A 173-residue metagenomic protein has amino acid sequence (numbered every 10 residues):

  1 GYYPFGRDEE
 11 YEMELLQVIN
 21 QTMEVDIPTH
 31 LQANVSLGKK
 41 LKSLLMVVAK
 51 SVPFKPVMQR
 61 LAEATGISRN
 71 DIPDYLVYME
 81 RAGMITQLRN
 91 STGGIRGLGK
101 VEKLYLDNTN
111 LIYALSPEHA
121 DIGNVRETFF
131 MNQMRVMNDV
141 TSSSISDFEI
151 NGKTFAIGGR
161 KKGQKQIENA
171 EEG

Functional and structural regions predicted by a protein language model:
G1, L31, A156-G158, K165: Proteins with a high burden of low-complexity, intrinsically disordered sequence enriched in S/T/G/P/A and R, requiring
Y3-S146: Accessory nucleic acid-recognition modules appended to NTPase machines
G66, R135-D139, I150-K153, I167-G173: Short glycine/proline-enriched coil/turn segments at helix->beta-strand junctions
F130, M134, F148-G163: Conserved catalytic cores of phosphodiester-cleaving nucleases, focusing on short active-site segments
T141-I145, G158-G173: Catalytic cores of nucleic-acid endonucleases
